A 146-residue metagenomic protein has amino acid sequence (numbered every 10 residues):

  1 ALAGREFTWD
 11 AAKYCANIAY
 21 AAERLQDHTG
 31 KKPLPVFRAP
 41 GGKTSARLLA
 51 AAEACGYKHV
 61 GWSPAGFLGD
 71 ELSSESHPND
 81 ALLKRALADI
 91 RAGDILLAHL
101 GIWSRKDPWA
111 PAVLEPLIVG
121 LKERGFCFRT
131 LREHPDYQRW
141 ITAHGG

Functional and structural regions predicted by a protein language model:
A1-P78, L87-W103: Metal-dependent polysaccharide deacetylase catalytic core of the NodB/CE4 family, i.e., the active-site-bearing domain
N79-L87, P111-E115: Short, amphipathic alpha-helical "lid/cap" segments that border enzyme active or binding sites
K106-G146: C-terminal domain-boundary segment and adjacent tail
